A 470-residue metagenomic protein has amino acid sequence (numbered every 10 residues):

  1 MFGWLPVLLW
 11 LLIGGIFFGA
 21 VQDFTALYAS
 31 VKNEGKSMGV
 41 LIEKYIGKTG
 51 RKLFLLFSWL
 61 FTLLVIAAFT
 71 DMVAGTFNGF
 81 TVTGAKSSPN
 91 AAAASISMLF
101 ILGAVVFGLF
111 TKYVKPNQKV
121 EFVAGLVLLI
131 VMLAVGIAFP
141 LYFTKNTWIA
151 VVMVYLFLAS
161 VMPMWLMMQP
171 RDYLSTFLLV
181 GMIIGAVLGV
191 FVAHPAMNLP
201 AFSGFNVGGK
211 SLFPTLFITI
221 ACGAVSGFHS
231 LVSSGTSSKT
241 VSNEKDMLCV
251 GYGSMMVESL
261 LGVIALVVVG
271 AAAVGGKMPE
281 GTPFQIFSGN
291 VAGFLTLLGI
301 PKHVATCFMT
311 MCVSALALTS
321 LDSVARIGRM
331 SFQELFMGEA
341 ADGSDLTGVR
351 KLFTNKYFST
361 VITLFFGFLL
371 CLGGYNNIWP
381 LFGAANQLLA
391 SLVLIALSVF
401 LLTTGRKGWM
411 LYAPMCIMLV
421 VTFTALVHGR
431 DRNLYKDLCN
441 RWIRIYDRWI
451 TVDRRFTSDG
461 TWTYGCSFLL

Functional and structural regions predicted by a protein language model:
M1, G14-Q22, A26, S30-E34 (+5 more regions): Membrane-helix boundary/coupling elements in multi-pass transport proteins
F2-A29, G39, A94-A104, M132 (+1 more regions): Extracellular loop-to-transmembrane helix junctions
G3-L5, L64-G84, G108-K115, A134-F143 (+9 more regions): Transmembrane helix-loop junctions in multi-pass membrane proteins
L12, V21-G50, T81-K86, T236-D246 (+3 more regions): Flexible loop linkers connecting adjacent transmembrane helices in multi-pass alpha-helical membrane transporters
K48-L63, G253-L260, P301-A305, E334-G373: Loop-to-transmembrane helix boundary motifs in multi-pass membrane proteins
F57, A91-V135, K145-V192, R329-Q333 (+2 more regions): Membrane-interface loop-to-helix entry segments
K145-M162, G185-P195, G204-E244, L248-G253 (+3 more regions): Hydrophobic, membrane-embedded alpha-helices of multi-pass small-molecule transporters
V190-G204, M256-N290: Extracellular/periplasmic helix-exit of transmembrane alpha-helices
